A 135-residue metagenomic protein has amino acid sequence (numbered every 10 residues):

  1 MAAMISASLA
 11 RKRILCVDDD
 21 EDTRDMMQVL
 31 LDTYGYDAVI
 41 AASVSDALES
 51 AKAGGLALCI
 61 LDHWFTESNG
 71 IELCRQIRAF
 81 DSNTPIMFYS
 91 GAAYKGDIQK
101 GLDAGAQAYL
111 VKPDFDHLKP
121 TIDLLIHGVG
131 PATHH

Functional and structural regions predicted by a protein language model:
M1-R13, H117-H135: Non-catalytic signal-transmission and effector/linker regions of two-component phosphorelay proteins
R11-D22, M27-L31, C59: Conserved acidic segment of CheY-like receiver
I40-L58: Acidic, metal-coordinating helix/loop segments flanking the phosphotransfer/catalytic sites of two-component signaling
S43, N69-E72: Acidic catalytic/metal-coordinating carboxylates
I71-S82: Short amphipathic alpha-helix used as the core "switch/output" element in two-component signaling
E72, A93-V111, F115-P120: Alpha4 helix (beta4-alpha4-beta5 surface) of REC/receiver domains from two-component response regulators
